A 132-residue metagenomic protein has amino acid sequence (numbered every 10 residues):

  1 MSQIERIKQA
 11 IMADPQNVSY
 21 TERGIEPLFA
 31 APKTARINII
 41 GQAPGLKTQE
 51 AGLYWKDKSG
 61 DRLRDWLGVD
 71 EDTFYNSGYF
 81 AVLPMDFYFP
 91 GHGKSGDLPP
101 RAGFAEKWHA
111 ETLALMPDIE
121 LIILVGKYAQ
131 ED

Functional and structural regions predicted by a protein language model:
M1-D132: A polyanion-binding, active-site-adjacent surface
